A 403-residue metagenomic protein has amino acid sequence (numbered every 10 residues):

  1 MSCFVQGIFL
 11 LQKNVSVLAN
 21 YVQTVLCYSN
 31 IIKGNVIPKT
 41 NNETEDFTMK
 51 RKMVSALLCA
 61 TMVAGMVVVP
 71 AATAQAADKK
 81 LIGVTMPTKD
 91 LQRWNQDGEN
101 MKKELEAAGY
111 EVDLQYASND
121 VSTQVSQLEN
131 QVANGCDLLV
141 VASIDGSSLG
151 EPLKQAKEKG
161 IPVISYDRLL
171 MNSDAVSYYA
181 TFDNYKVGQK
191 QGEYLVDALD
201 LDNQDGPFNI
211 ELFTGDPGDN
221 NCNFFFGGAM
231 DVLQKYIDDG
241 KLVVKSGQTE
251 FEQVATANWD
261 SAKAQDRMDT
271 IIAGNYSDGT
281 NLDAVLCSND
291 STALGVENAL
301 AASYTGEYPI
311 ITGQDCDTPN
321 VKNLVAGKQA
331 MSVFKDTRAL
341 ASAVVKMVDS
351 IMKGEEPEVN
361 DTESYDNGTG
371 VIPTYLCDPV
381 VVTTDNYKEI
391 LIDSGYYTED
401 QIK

Functional and structural regions predicted by a protein language model:
S2, G7, L11, V25-L26 (+1 more regions): Intrinsically disordered, low-complexity segments enriched in serine/proline and basic residues
V5, V15-V17, V22, V36: Short hydrophobic alpha-helical segments enriched in small aliphatic residues
Q23-G34, P38, N42-D46, K50-M53 (+2 more regions): A residue-level marker of the well-folded mature domains of exported/periplasmic proteins
A64-T73: C-terminal segment of classical bacterial N-terminal signal peptides
